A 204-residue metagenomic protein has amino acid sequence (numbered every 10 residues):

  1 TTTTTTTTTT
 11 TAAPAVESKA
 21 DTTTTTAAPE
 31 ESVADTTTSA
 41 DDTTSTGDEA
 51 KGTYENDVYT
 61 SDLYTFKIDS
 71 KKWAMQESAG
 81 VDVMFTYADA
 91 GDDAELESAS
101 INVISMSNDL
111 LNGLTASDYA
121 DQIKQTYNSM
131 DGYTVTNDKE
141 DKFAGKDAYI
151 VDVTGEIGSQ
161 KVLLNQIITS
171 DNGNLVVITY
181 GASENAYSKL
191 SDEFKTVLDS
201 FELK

Functional and structural regions predicted by a protein language model:
T1-T3, A12, N165-I168, I178: Gram-positive cell-envelope targeting signals
T1-T46: Extracellular mucin-like PTS domains
T53-V58, G80-M84, K142-D152: Short, hydrophobic/aromatic-rich segments at coil-to-beta transitions
S61-N112: Secretory pathway targeting signatures of secreted, lumenal, and periplasmic proteins
F66, S70, A116-K124, N165 (+1 more regions): Extracytoplasmic/secreted envelope proteins and their assembly/folding machinery, especially bacterial periplasmic
I104-L114, D138, E184-Y187: Second-shell loop/turn segments in exported
A120-I167: Signature of long, low-cysteine stretches enriched in small and polar/charged residues
V176-K204: Surface-exposed amphipathic alpha-helical segments
